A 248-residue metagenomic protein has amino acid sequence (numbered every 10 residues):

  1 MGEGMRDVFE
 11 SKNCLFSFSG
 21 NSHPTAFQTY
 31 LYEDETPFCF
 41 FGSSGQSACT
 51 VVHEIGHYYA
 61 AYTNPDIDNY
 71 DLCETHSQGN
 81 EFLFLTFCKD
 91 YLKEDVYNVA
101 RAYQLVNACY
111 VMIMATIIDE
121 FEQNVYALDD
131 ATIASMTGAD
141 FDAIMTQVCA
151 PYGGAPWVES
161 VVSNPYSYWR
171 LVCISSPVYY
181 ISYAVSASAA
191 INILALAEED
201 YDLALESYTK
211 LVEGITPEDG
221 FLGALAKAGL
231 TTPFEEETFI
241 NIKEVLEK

Functional and structural regions predicted by a protein language model:
M1-P37, S44-G45: Auxiliary, metal-adjacent structural segments of Zn-dependent hydrolase domains
Y32-V52, T63-D66: Short pre-active-site segment immediately N-terminal to the catalytic Zn-binding motif
G42, Q46, D68-D71, L105-A108 (+2 more regions): Short, solvent-exposed segments of well-ordered alpha helices
V51, I55-Y59, H76: Active-site His/Glu-centered metal-binding helix of metallohydrolases
G56-D68, L83: Catalytic Zn2+-binding segment of zinc metalloproteases
D68-V111, S186: Post-HExxH zinc-binding segment in Zn-dependent metallohydrolases
V111, T116-N124: Active-site-proximal binding-pocket segments
D119, A127, T132-K248: C-terminal, non-catalytic "cap/extension" segments appended to globular domains
